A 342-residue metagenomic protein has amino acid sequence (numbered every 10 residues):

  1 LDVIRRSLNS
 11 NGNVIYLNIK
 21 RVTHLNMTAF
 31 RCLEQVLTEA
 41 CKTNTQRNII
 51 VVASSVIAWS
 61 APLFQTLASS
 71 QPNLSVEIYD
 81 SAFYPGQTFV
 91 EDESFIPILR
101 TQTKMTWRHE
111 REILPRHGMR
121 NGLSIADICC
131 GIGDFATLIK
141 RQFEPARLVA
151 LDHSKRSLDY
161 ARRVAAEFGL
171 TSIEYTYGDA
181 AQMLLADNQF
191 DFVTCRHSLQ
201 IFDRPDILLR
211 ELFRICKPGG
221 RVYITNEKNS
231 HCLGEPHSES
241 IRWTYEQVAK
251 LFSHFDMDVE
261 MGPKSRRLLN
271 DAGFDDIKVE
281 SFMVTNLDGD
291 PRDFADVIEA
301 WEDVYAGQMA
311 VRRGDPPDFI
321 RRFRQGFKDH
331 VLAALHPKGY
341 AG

Functional and structural regions predicted by a protein language model:
D2-L74: Amphipathic alpha-helical interaction surfaces in cytosolic regulatory modules
F95, K278-Y340: C-terminal helical/coil "lid" or tail adjacent to the Rossmann-like core of SAM-dependent
K104-N121, L138: Conserved alpha-helix/loop element of class I SAM-dependent methyltransferases that forms part of the SAM/SAH-binding
A126, I132-Q182, I207: Class I SAM-dependent methyltransferase SAM/SAH-binding core
A181-F192: A short acidic, Gly/Pro-enriched loop at the edge of an enzyme's catalytic core that lines a small-molecule cofactor
D191-R204: A short SAM/SAH-binding and catalytic strip from SAM-dependent methyltransferases
D206-R221: A short glycine-rich, Lys/Arg-flanked "PGG" loop and its adjoining helix->strand segment in the class I
Y223-P291: Conserved catalytic/acceptor-binding region of the Class I
